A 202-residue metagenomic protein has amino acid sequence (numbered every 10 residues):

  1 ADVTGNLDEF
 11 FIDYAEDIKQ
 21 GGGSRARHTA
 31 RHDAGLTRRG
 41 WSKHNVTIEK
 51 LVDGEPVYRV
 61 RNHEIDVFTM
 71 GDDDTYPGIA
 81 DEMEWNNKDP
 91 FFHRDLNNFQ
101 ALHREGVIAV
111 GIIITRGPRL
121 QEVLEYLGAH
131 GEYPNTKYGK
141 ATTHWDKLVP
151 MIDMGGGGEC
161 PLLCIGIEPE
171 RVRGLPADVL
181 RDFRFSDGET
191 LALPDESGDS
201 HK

Functional and structural regions predicted by a protein language model:
A1-T37, S42-H44, F183-K202: Nuclease-adjacent, charged terminal/linker segments that flank catalytic cores
A1-V3, G131-K202: Non-catalytic C-terminal interaction segments of nucleic acid-processing enzymes
I18-G23, A30-T75, P90-N97, R104: Active-site metal-binding core of divalent-cation-utilizing nuclease and nuclease-like domains
L36-K43, D53-E55, E84-P90, N135-T143 (+1 more regions): Short linear motifs at secondary-structure transitions and domain/linker junctions
G71, E84-N87, E168: Short, flexible loop/turn elements at secondary-structure junctions
G78, N86-M154: Catalytic cores of nucleic-acid endonucleases
W85, L96-R104, I108, E170-S186: Catalytic core segments in nucleotide and nucleic-acid processing enzymes
